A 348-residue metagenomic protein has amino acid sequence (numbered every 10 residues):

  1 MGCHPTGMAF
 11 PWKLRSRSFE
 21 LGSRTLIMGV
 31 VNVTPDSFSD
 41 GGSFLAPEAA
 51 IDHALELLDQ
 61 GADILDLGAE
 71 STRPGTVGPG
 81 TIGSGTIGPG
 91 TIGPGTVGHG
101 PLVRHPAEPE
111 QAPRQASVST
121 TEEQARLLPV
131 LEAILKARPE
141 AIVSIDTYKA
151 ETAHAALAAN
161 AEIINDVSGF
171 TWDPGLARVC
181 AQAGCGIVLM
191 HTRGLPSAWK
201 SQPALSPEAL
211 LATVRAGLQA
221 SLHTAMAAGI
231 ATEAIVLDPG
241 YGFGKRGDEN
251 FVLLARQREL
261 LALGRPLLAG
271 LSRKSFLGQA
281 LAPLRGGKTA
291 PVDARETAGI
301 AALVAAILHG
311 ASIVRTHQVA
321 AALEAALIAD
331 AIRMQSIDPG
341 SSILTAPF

Functional and structural regions predicted by a protein language model:
P5, P74, P79, S84 (+2 more regions): Intrinsically disordered, low-complexity proline-rich tandem-repeat tracts
P5-S23: N-terminal carbohydrate-binding accessory modules
G7, L14, S39-E56, T72-G80 (+7 more regions): Active-site-adjacent loop and "lid" segments of alpha/beta metabolic enzymes
E20, T25-E48: N-terminal binding-site loop/beta-alpha segment at the start of enzyme catalytic domains that lines or forms
L21-V30, E56-A69: N-terminal glycine-rich anion-binding loops that anchor highly charged ligand groups
G95, H99-P101, H105-P106, A112: Intrinsic, low-complexity polybasic segments
T232-A234: Short acidic capping loops at alpha-helix termini that bridge into adjacent secondary structure
